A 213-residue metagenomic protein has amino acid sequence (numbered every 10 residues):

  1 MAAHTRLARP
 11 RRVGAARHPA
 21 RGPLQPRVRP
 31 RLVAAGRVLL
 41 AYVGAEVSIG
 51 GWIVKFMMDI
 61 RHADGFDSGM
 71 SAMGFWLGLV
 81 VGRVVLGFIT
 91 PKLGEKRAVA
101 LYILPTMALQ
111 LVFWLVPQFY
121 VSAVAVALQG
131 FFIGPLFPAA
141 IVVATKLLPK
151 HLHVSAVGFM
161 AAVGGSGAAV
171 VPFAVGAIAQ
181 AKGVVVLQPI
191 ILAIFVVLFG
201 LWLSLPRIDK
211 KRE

Functional and structural regions predicted by a protein language model:
M1-R17, L201-P206: C-terminal membrane-cytosol helix-exit motif in multi-pass small-molecule transporters
L7-V38: Juxtamembrane intracellular "pre-TM" segments in multi-pass secondary transporters
V28-L77, V81: Extracytoplasmic gate region of multi-pass secondary transporters
M57-M58, I89-T90, A174-G183: Interfacial helix-cap and linker-helix signal at transmembrane-aqueous boundaries of multi-pass secondary transporters
G65-F66, K150-M160: Loop-to-transmembrane helix entry/capping segments in MFS-fold secondary transporters and related SLC/MFSD carriers
G82-E95, A179: Helix-to-loop junctions at the C-terminal end of transmembrane segments in multipass secondary transporters
R97-V112: Structural signature of the two symmetry-related core transmembrane helices
P135-P149: Intracellular juxtamembrane helix-capping segments at the cytosolic ends of symmetry-related transmembrane helices
